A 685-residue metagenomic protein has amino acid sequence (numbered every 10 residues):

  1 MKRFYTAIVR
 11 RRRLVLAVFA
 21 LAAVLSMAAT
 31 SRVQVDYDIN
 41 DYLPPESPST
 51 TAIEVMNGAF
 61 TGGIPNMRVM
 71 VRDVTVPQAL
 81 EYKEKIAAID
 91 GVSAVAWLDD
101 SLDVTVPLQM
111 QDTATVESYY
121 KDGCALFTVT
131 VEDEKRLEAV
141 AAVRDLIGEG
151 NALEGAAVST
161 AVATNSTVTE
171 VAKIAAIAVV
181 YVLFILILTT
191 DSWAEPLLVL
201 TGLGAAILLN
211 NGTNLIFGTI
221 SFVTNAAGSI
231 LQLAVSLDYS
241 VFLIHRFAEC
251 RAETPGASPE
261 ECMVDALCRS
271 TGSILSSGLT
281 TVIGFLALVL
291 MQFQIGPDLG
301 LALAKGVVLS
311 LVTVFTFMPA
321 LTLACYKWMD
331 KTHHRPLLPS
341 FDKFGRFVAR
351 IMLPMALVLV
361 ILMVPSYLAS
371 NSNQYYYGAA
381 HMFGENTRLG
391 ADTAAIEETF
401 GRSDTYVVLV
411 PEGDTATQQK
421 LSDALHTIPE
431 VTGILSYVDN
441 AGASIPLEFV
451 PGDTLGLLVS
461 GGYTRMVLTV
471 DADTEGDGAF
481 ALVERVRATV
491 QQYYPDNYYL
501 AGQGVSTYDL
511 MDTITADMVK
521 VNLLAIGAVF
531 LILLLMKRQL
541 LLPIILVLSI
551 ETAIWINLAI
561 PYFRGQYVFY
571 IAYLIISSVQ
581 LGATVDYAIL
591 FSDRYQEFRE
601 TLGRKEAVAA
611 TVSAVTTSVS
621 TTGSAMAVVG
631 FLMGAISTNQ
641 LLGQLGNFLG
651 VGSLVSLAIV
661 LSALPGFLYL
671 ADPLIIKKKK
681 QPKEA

Functional and structural regions predicted by a protein language model:
M1-V35, E134-Y375, Y493-A685: Membrane-embedded transmembrane helical bundles of large multi-pass transporters/channels
V35-Y37, D103-V104: Surface-exposed, low-hydrophobicity interaction/linker segments
D36-D41, Y376-G378: Ser/Thr/Pro/Gly-rich low-complexity linker/stalk segments immediately outside membranes or between
P45-M67, V71-A157, Q374, A380-L542 (+1 more regions): Structured non-transmembrane domains adjacent to transmembrane bundles in polytopic membrane proteins
